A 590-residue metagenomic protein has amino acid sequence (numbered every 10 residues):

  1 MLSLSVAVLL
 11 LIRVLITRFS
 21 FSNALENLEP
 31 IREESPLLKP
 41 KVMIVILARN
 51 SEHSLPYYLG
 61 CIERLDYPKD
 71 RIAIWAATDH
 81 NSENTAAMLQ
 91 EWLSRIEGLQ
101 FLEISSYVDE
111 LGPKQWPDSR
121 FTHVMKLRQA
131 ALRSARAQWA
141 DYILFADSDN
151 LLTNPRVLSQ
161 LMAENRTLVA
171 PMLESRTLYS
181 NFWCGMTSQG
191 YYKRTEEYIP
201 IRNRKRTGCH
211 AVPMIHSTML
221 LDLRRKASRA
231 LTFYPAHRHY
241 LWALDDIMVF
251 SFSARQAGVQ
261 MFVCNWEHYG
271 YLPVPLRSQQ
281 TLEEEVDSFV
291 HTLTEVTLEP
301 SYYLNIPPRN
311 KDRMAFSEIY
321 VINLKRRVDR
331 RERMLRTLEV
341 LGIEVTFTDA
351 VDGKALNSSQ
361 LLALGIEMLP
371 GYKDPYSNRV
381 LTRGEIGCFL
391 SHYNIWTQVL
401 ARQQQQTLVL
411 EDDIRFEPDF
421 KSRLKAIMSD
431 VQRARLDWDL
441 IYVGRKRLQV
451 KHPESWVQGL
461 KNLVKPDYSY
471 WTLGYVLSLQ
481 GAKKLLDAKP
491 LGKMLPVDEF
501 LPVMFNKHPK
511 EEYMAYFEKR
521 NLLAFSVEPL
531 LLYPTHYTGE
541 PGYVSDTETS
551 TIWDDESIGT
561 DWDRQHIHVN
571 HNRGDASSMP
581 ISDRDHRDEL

Functional and structural regions predicted by a protein language model:
P40-M43, A73, V249, E318: Cell-envelope/extracellular polymer assembly enzymes that use nucleotide-activated donors
V42-S51, Y58, L65, A77-T78 (+2 more regions): A conserved hydrophobic helix/loop-capping motif in glycosyltransferases and polysaccharide synthases
P56, N84, M125, Q129 (+3 more regions): Acidic donor-binding/catalytic loop of UDP-sugar-dependent glycosyltransferases, especially processive GT2
C61-P117, L338-K373: Acidic donor-binding segment of Leloir-type glycosyltransferases
D118-Y142, H392-Q406: Active-site nucleotide-sugar/metal-binding loop of Leloir-type enzymes
A137, L151-Y191, S422, I427-H452: Conserved donor NDP-sugar-binding/catalytic core segment of glycosyltransferases
P171-S175, M186-V212, H216, L220-S228 (+2 more regions): Short, flexible, basic/aromatic active-site loop/helix in glycosyltransferases
E174, T218, H239-W242, M248 (+2 more regions): An acidic/histidine-cluster motif and surrounding catalytic segment that typifies divalent-metal-assisted enzyme active
